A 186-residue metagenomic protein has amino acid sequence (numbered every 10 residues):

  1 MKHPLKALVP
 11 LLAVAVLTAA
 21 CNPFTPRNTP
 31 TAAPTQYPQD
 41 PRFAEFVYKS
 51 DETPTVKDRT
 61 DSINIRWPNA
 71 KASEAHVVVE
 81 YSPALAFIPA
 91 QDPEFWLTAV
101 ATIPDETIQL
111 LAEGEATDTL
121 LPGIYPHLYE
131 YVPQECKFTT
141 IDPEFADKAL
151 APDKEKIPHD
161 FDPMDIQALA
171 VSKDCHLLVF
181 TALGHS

Functional and structural regions predicted by a protein language model:
M1-V9: Bacterial N-terminal signal peptides that target proteins for export
L17-A20: C-terminal motif of bacterial Sec signal peptides marking the signal peptidase cleavage site
N22-T25: Bacterial signal peptide processing site
R27-N28, D142: Secreted/processed peptides and extracellular or luminal domains of membrane proteins
T29-P89: Extracytoplasmic low-complexity, Pro/Thr/Ser/Ala/Gly-rich segments that lie immediately after a secretion/anchoring
P68-F145: Mature extracytoplasmic domains of secretory-pathway proteins
L121-S186: Extracytoplasmic electrostatic interaction patches
